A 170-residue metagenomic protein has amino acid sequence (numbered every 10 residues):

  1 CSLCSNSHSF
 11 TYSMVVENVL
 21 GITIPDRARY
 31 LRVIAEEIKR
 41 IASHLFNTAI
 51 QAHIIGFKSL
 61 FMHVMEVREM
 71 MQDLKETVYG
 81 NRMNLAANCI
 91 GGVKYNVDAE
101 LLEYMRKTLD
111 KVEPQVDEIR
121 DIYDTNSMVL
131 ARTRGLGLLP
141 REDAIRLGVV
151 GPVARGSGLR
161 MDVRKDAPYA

Functional and structural regions predicted by a protein language model:
C1-A170: Active-site bordering "gate/hinge" segments that shape substrate access to catalytic or cofactor-binding pockets
